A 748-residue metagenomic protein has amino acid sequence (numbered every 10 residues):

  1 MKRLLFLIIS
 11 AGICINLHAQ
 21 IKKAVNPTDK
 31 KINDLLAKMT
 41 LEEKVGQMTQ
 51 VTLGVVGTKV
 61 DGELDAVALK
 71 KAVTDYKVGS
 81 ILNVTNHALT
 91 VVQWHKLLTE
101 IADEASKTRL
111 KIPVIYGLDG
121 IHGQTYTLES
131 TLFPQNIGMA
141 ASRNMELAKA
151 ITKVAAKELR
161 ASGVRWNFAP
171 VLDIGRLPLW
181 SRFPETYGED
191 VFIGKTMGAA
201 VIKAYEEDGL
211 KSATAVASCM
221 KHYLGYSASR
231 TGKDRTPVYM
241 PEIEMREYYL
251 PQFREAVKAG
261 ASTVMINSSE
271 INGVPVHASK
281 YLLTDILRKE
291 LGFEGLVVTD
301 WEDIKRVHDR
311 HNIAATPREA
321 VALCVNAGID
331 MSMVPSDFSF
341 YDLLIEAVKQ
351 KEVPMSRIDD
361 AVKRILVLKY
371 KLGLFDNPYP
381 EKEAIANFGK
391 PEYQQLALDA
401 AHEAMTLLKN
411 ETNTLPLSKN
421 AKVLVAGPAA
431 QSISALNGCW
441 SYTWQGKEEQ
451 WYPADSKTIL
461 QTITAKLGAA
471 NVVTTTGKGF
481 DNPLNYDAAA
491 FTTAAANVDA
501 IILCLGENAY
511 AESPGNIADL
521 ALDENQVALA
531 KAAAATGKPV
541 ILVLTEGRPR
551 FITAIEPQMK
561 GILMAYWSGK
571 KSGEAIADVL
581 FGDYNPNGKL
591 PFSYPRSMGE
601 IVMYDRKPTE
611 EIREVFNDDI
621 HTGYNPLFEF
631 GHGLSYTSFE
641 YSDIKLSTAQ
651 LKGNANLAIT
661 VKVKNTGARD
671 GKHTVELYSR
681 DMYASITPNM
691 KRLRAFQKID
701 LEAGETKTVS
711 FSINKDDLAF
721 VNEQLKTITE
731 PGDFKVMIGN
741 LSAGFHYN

Functional and structural regions predicted by a protein language model:
M1-A24: Bacterial Sec-dependent N-terminal signal peptides
A19-N722, I728-S742: Glycoside hydrolase catalytic-domain context in secreted enzymes
S742-N748: Short beta-strand elements
